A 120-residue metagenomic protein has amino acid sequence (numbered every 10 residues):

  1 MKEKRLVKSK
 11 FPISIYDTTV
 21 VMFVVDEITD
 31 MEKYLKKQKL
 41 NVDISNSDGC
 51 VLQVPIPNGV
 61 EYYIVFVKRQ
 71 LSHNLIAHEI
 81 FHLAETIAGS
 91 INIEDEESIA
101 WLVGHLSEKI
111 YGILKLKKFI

Functional and structural regions predicted by a protein language model:
M1-D43: Non-catalytic terminal regions of proteins
T29-Q70, L83-T86: Active-site scaffold of zinc-dependent metalloenzymes
K39-N41, G89, K115-K118: Short, flexible coil/linker elements and helix-boundary hinge sites characteristic of intrinsically disordered
L71-I80: Short alpha-helical catalytic segment bearing the HExxH-like zincin motif of zinc-dependent metalloproteases
I80-I99: Catalytic Zn2+-binding segment of zinc metalloproteases
I93-I120: Post-HExxH zinc-binding segment in Zn-dependent metallohydrolases
